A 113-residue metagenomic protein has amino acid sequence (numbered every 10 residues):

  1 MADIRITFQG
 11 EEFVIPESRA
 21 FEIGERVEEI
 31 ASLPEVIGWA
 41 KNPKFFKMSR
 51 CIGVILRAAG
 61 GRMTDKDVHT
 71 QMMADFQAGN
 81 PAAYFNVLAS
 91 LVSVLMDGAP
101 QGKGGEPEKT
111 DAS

Functional and structural regions predicted by a protein language model:
M1-E12, E28-K41, G61-S113: Charged interaction scaffolds used for protein-protein
V14-P16, G53: Secondary-structure boundary/capping motif
P16-R19, M48, V87: Alpha-helical structural motif
E17-E29: Short, structural beta-strand-to-alpha-helix junction motif
W39-M63: Cysteine/selenocysteine-centered motifs that mediate thiol-based redox chemistry or coordinate metal-sulfur cofactors
